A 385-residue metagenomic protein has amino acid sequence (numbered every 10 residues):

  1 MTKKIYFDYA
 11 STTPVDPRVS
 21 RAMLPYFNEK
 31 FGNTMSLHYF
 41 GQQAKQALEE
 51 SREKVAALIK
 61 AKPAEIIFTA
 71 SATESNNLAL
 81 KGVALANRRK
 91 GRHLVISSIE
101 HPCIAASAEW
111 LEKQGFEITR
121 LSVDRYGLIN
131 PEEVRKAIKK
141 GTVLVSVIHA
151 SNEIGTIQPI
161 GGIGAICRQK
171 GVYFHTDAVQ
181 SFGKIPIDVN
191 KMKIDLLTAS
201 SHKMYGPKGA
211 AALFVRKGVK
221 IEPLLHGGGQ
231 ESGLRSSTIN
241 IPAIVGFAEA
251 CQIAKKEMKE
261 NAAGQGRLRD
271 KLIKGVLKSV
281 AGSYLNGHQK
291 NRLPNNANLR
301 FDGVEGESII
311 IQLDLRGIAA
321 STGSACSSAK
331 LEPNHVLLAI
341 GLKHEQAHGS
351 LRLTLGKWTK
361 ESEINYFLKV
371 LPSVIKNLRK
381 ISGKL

Functional and structural regions predicted by a protein language model:
M1-L385: Pyridoxal 5′-phosphate
